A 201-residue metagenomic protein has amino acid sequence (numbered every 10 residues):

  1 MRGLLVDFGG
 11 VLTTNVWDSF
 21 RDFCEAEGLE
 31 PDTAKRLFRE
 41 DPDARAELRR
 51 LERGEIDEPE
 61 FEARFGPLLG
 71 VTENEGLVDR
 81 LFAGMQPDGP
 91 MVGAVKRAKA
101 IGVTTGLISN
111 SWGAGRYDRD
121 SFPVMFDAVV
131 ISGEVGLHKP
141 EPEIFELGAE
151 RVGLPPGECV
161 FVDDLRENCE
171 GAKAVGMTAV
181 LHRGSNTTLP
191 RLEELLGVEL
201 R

Functional and structural regions predicted by a protein language model:
M1-E40: Active-site neighborhood of HAD-like aspartate-dependent phosphohydrolases
M1-V6, K96, I108, W112-R201: Asp-based, Mg2+/Mn2+-dependent phosphohydrolase catalytic module
F20, F61-F65, L81, G115: Hydrophobic alpha-helical core bundles mediating ligand binding, dimerization, or RNAP-core interactions
E27-R39, L69-R80, L200-R201: Short, surface-exposed acidic
R45-G76: A metal-dependent, Asp-based hydrolase signature
N74-T105, P142: Short, acidic loop-to-helix structural element flanking the phosphoryl-transfer center in phosphate-processing enzymes
